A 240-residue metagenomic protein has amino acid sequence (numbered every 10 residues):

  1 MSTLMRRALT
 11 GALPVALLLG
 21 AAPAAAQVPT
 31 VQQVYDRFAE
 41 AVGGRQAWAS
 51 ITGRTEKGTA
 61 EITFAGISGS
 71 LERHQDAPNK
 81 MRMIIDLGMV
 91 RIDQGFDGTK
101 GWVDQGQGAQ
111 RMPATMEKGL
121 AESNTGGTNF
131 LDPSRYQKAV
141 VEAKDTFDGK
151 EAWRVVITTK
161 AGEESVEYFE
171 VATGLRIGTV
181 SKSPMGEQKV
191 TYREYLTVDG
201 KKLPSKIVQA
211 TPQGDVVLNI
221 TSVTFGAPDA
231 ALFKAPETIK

Functional and structural regions predicted by a protein language model:
M1-R6: N-terminal secretory signal peptides that target proteins for export/translocation
T10-G20: Bacterial N-terminal signal peptides
A22-A26: Sec/Tat signal peptide C-region and signal peptidase I cleavage site
P29-G108, V140-V141: N-terminal mature ectodomain segment of secretory-pathway/periplasmic proteins
I51-G53, S68, P78-K80, S134-Y136 (+4 more regions): Extracytoplasmic
G53-R54, F130-A143, G186-K189: A short, amphipathic edge element
V90, E151-I239: Gly/Pro-enriched, hydrophobic low-complexity segments that function as extracytoplasmic propeptides/linkers
W102-T128: Acidic/charged, solvent-exposed loop-and-adjacent secondary-structure segments enriched in E/D, K/R, S/T, and G/P
